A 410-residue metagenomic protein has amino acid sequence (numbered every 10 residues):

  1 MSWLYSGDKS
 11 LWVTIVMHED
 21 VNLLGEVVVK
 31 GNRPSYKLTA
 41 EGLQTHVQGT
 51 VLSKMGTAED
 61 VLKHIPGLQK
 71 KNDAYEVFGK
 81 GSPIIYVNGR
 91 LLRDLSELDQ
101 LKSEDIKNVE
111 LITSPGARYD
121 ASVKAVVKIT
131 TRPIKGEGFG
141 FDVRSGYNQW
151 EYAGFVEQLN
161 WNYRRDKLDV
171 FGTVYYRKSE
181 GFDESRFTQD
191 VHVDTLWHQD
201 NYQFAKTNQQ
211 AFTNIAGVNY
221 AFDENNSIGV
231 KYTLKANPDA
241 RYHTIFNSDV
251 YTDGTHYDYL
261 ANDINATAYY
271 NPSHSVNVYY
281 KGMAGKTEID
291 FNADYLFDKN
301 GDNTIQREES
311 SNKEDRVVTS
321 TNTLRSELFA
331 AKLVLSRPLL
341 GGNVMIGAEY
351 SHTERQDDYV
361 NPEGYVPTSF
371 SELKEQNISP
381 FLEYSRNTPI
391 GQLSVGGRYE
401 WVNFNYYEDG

Functional and structural regions predicted by a protein language model:
Y5-V51, K70-N72, K80, I112-S114: Short, acidic, small-residue-rich periplasmic hinge/interaction motif at the N-terminus of Gram-negative outer-membrane
W12-V16, A58-V61, L95-S96, L111 (+2 more regions): N-terminal periplasmic accessory domains that precede and gate Gram-negative outer-membrane beta-barrel machines
E59-L91: Extracytoplasmic beta-strand/coil segments of soluble accessory domains associated with Gram-negative outer-membrane
R90-G116: Short acidic/polar hinge/loop motifs at secondary-structure boundaries that mediate gating or recognition
F139-Q149, Y399-V402: Transmembrane beta-strand segments that form the barrel wall of outer-membrane beta-barrel proteins
Y152-E180, L196-Y242, N271-H274, G282: Transmembrane beta-barrel wall of Gram-negative outer-membrane proteins
V156, D183-T195, R241-Y257, D302-N312 (+2 more regions): Outer-membrane beta-barrel translocator domains and adjoining extracellular loop/strand segments of Gram-negative
T213-N237, D263-D409: Face-selective signature of the C-terminal outer-membrane beta-barrel domain
